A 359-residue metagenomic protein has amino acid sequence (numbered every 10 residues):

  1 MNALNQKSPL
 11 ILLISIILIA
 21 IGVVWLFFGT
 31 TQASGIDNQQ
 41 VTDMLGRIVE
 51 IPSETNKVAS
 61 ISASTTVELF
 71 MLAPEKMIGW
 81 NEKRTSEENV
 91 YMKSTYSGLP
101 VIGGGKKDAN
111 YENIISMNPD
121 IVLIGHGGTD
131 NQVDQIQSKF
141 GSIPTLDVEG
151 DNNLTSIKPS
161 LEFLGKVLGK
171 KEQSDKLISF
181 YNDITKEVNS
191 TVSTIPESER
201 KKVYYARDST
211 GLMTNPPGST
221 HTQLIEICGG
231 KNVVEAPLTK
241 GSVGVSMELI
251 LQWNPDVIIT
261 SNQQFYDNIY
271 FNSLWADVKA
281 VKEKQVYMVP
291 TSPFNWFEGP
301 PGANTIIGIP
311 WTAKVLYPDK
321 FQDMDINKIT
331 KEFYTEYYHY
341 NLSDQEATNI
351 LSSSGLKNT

Functional and structural regions predicted by a protein language model:
N2-V67, E172-Y205, V315, F321-T359: Bacterial Sec-exported substrate-binding components of ABC uptake systems
M44-G46, L99-E112, L238-M247: Short helix-initiation/N-cap motifs at beta->coil->alpha
A59-I61, I78-N81, V101, I121-G125 (+6 more regions): Structural recognition of the beta-strand scaffold that forms the well-ordered cores of secreted hydrolase catalytic
A59-M117, I121-G128, G230-V233: A short, structured surface patch at a secondary-structure boundary
E87-E88, T129-V133, V148-F163, P196-Q223: Extracytoplasmic ligand-binding site segments that recognize negatively charged/polar headgroups
G104-K106, T214-G241: Alpha-helical, coiled-coil/dimerization segments enriched in small aliphatic residues
T155-K166, D175, Y266-T359: Structured C-terminal subdomain patch of bacterial secreted/periplasmic proteins
E235-M288: A contiguous binding-surface segment within folded domains or other stable secondary-structure elements
